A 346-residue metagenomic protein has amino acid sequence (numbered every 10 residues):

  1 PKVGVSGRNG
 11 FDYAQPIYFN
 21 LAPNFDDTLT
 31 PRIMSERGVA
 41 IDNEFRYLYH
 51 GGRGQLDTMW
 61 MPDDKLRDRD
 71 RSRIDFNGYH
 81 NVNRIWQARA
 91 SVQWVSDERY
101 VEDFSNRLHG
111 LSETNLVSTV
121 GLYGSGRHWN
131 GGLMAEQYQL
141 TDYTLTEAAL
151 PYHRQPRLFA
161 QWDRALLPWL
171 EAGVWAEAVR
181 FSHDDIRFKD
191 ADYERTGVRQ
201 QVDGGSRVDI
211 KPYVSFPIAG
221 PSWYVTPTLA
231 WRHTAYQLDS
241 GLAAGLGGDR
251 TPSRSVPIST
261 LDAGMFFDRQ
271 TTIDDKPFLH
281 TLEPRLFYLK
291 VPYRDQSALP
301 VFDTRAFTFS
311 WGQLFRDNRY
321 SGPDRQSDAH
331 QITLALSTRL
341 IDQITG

Functional and structural regions predicted by a protein language model:
P1-G346: Outer-membrane beta-barrel proteins and related beta-barrel translocases across Gram-negative bacteria
